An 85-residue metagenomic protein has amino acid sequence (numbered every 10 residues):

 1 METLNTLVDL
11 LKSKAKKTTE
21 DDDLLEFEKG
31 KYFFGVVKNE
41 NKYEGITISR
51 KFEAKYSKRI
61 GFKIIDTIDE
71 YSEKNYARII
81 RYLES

Functional and structural regions predicted by a protein language model:
M1-E2, Y82-S85: Short intrinsically disordered terminal tails
M1-G30, K55-E73: Negatively charged, low-complexity tracts enriched in Asp/Glu with abundant Ser/Thr
V8, I80-L83: A generic alpha-helix structural signal
F34-S72, R81: Intrinsically disordered, low-complexity regulatory segments enriched in Ser/Thr/Pro and charged residues
